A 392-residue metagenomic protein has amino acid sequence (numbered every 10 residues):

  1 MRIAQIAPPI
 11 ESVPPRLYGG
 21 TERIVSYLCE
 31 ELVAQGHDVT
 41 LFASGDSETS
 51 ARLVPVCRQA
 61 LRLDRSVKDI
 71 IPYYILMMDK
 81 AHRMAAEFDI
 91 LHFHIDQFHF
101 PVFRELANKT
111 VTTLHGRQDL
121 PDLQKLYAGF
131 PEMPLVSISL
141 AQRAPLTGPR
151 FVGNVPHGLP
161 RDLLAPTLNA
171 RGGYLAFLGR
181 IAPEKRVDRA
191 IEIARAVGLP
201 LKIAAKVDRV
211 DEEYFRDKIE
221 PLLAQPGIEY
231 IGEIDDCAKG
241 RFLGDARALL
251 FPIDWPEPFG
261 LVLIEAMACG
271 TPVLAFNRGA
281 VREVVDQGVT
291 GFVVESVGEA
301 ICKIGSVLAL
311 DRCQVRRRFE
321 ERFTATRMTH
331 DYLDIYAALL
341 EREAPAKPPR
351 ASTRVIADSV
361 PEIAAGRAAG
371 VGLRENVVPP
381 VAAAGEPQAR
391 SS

Functional and structural regions predicted by a protein language model:
M1-L373, P380-A382, A389-S392: Catalytic cores of nucleotide-sugar-dependent glycosyltransferases that transfer UDP/GDP/TDP-activated
